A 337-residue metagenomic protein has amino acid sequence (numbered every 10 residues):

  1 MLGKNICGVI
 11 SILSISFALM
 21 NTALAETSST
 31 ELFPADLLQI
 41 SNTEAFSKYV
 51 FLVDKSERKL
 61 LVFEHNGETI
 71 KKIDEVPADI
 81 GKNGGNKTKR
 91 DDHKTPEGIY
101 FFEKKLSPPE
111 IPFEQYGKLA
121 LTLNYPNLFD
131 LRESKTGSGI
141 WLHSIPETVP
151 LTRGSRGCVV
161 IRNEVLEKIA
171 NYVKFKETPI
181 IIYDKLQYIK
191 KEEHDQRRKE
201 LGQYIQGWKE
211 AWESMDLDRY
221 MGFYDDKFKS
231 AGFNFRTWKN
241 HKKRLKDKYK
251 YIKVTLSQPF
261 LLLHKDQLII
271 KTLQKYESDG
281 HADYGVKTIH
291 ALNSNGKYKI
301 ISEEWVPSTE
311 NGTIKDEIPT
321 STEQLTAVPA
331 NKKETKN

Functional and structural regions predicted by a protein language model:
M1-I10: Bacterial N-terminal signal peptides that target proteins for export
V9-A18: Bacterial N-terminal signal peptides
S28-I140, V149, K287-I289: Gly/Pro-biased beta-strand-loop elements
P77-G84, L142-P146, K275-E277, S302-I314: Short, solvent-exposed aromatic-acidic interface loops
D92-E97, L106-Q206: Exported/periplasmic cell-wall-interacting domains
K94, E114, K243-T288: Surface-exposed, charged secondary-structure patches
S214-K227, A231: Short, well-ordered alpha-helical segments enriched in acidic and aromatic residues
Y284-N337: Short beta-strand edge/turn micro-motifs at domain boundaries
